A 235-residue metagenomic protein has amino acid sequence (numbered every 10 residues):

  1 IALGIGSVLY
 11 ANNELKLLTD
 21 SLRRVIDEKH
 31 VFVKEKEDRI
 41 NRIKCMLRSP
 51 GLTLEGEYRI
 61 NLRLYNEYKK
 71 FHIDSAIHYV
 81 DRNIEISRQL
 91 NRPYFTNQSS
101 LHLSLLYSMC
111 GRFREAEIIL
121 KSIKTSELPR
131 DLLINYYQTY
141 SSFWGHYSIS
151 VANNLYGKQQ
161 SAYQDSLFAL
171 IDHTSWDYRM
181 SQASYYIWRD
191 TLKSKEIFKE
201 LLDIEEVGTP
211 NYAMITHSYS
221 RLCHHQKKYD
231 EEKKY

Functional and structural regions predicted by a protein language model:
I1-G6: Bacterial N-terminal signal peptides
S7-Y235: A "functional boundary" signal
